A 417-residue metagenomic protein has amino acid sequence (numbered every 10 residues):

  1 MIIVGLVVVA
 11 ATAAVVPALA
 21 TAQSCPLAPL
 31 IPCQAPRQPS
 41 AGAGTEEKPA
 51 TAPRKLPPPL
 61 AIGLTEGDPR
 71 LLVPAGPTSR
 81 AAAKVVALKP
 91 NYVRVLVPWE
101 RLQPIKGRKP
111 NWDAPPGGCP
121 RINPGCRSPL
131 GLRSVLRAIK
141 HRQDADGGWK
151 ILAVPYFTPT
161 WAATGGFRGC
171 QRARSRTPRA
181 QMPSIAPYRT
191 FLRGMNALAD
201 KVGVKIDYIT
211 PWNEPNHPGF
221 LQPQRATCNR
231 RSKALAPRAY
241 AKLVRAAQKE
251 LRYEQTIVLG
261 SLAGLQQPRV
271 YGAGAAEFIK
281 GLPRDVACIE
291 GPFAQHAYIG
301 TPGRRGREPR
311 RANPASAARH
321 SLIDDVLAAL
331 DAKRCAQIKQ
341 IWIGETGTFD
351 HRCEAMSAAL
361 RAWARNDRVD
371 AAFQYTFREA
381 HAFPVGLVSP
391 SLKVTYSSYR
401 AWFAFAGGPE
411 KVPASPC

Functional and structural regions predicted by a protein language model:
V4-A14: Bacterial N-terminal signal peptides
T12-I62: C-terminal region of N-terminal signal peptides and the immediate post-cleavage residues of exported proteins
G44-N91, L96-P98: Boundary/entry segment of secreted carbohydrate-active catalytic domains
P53-P57, A81-K89, L136-K150, L198-G203 (+3 more regions): Acidic (Asp/Glu)-rich catalytic clusters
A61-E66, N91-R101, K150-P155, D207-P211 (+4 more regions): Structural recognition of the beta-strand scaffold that forms the well-ordered cores of secreted hydrolase catalytic
T78, D144, I185-A199, I206 (+2 more regions): Noncatalytic carbohydrate-binding groove/subsite architecture in carbohydrate-active enzymes
L88-Q267, G300, A382: Substrate-binding cleft and catalytic face of glycoside hydrolase catalytic domains, especially the flexible beta-alpha
P215, F220, C228-N229, A358 (+1 more regions): Aromatic-rich peripheral "rim/lid" segments of glycoside hydrolase catalytic domains that contact and position glycan
